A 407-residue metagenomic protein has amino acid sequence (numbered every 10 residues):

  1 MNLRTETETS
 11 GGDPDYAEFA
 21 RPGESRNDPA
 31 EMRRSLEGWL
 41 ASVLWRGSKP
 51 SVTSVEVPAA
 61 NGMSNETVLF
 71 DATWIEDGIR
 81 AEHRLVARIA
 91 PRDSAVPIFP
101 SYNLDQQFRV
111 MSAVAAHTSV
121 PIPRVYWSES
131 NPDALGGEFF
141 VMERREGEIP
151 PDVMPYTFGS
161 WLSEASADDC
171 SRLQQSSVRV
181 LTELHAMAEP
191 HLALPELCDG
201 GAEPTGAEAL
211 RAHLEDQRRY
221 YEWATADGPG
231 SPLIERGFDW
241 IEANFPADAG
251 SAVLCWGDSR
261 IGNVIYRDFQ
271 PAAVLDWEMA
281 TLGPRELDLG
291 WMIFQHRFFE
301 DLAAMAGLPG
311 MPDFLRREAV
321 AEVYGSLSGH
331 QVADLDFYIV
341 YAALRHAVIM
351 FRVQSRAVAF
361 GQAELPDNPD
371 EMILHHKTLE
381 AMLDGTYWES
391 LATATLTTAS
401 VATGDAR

Functional and structural regions predicted by a protein language model:
N2-V52: Juxta-kinase regulatory segment immediately upstream of eukaryotic protein kinase catalytic domains
E56-I234, N244-S251: ATP-binding pocket architecture of kinase catalytic cores
C255: Conserved catalytic-core element of eukaryotic-like protein kinases
D258: Conserved catalytic-loop position in the HRD/HxD motif
I265-M292, F298: Catalytic activation segment of kinase domains across protein kinase-like and atypical kinase folds
L287-S328, A342-G361: Active-site activation/catalytic loop segments of kinase-like enzymes and analogous catalytic loops in related
H330-A342: All-alpha amphipathic helical-bundle segments outside canonical DNA-binding/catalytic cores that form hydrophobic
D334, R345-R407: Helical subdomain adjoining the active site within ATP-dependent kinase catalytic cores
